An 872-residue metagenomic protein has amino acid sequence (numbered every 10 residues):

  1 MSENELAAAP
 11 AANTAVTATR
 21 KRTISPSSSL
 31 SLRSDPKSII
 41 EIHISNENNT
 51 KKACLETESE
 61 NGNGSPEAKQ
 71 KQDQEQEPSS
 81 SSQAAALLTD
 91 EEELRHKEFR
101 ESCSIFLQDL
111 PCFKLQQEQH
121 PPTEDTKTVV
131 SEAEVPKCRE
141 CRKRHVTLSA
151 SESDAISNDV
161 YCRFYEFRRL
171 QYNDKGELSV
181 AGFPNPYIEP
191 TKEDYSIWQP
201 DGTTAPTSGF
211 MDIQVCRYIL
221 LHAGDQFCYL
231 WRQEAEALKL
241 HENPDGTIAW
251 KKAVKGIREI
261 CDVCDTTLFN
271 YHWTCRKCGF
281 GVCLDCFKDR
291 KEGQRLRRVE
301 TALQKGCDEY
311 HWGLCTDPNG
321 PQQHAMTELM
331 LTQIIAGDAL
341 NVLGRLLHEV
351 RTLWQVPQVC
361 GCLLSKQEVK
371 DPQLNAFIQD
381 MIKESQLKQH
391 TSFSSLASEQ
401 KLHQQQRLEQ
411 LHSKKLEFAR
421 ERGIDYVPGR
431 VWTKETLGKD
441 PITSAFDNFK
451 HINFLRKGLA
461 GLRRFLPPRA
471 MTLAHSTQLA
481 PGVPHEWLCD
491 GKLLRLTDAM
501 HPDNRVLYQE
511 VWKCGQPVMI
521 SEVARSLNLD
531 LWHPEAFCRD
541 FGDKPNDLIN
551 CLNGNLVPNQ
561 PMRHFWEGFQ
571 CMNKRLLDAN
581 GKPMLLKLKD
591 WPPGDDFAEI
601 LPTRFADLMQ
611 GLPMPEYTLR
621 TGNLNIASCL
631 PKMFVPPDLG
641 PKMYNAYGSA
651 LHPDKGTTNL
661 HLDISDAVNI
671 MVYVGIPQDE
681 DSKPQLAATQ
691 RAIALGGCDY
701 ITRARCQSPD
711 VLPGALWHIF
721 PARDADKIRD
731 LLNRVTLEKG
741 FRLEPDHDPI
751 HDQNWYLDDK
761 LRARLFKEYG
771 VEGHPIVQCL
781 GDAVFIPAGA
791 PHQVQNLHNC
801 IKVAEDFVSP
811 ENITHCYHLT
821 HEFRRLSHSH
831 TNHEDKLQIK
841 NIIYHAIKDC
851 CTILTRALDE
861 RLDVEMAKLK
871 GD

Functional and structural regions predicted by a protein language model:
M1-K114, L343-L346, V350-L466: Extended, intrinsically disordered, low-complexity regulatory segments of metazoan chromatin-modifying
T50, F99, Q108, E134-K137 (+11 more regions): Secretory pathway export signals and precursors
L88-I260, A867: Intrinsically disordered, low-complexity acidic/polar tracts
I219-I257, E368-H403, L408, H412 (+9 more regions): Active-site region of the double-stranded beta-helix
E259-C315: Cys/His-rich Zn2+-coordinating "finger/knuckle" modules used by eukaryotic regulatory proteins
N270-T274, F280-L284, C779-Q795: Conserved tryptophan-centered aromatic signature that marks the ligand-binding surface of SH3 and related Trp-rich
A302-M381, P484: Long, charge-rich boundary regions
I520: Basic nucleic-acid-binding interfaces
